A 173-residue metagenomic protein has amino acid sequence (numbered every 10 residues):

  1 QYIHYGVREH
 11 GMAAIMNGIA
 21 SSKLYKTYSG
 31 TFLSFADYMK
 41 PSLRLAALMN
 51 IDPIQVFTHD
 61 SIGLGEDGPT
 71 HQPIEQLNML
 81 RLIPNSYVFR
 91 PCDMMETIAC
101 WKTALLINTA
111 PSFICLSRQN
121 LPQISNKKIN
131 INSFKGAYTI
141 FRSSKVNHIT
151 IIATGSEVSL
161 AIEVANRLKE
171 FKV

Functional and structural regions predicted by a protein language model:
Q1-C115, N120-P122: Thiamine diphosphate
G63-P69, L106-V173: Thiamine diphosphate
